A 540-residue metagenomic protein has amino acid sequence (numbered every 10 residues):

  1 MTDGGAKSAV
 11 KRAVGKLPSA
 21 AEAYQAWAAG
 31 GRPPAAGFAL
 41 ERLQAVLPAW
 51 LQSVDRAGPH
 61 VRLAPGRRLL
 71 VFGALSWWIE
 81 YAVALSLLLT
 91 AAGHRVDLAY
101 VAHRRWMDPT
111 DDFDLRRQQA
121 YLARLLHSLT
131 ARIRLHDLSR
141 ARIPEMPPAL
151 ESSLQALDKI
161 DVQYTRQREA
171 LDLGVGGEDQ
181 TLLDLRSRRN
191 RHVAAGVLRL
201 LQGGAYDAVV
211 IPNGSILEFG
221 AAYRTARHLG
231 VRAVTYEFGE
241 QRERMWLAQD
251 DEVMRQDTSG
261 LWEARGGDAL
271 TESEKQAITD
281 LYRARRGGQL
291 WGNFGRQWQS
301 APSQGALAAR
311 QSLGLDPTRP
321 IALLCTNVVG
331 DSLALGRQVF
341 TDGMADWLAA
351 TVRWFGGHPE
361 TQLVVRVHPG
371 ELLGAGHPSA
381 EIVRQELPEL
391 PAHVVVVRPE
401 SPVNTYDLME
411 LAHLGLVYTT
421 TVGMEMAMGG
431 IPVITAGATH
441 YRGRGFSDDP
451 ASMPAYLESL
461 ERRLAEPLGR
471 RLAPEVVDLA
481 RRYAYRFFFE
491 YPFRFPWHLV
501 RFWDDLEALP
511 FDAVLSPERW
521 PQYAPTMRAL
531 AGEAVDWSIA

Functional and structural regions predicted by a protein language model:
T2-R68, A91-R191, F238-P302, D504-D505 (+3 more regions): Conserved N-terminal ligand/cofactor-binding loop architecture of enzyme catalytic domains
F72-A82, I211, L333-G336: A short, glycine/small-residue-rich beta-strand->loop->alpha-helix junction that serves as a flexible
S76-L98, A102, Y223, G343-G356: Histidine-anchored nucleotide/phosphate-binding helix
H192-A248: Conserved nucleotide-sugar donor-interacting segment of glycosyltransferase catalytic cores, predominantly GT-B
R244, S401-D448: A donor-sugar binding/catalytic signature common to diverse glycosyltransferases and related nucleotide-sugar
L247, I434-L479: Nucleotide-sugar donor-binding patch of glycosyltransferase catalytic domains
G287-Q385: Conserved catalytic-core segment of nucleotide-activated headgroup transferases in glycan assembly
A380-P399: Nucleotide-activated donor-binding/catalytic signature segment of Leloir-type glycosyltransferases, i.e., the conserved
